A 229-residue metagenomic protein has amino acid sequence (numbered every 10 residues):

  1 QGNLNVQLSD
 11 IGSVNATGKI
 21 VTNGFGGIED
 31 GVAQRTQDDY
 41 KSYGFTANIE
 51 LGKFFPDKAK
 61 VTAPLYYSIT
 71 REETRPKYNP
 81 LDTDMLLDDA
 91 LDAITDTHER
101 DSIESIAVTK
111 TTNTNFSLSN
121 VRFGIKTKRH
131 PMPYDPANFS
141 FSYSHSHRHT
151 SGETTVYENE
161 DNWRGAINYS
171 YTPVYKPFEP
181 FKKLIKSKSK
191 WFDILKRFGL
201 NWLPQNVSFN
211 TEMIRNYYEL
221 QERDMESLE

Functional and structural regions predicted by a protein language model:
Q1-E229: Exposed, low-structure sequence patches enriched in small/polar residues
